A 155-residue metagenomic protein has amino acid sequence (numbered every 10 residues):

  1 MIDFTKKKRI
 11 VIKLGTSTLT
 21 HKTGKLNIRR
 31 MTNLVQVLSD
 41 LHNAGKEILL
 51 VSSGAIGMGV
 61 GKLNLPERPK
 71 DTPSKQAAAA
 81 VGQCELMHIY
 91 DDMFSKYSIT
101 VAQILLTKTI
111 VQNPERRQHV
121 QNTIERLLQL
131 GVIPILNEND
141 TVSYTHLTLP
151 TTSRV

Functional and structural regions predicted by a protein language model:
M1-L49: N-terminal glycine-/serine-/threonine-rich phosphate-binding loop
V11-K13, E47-G59, A102-Q103, I135-N137: Short beta-strand segments at enzyme active-site cores
T18-T20, A55-G59, V111-Q112, T141-S143: Short, active-site-adjacent cap segments at secondary-structure transitions
K22-G24, G59-N64, P114-Q118, L147: Short acidic, glycine/serine/threonine-rich loops at helix termini
A55-T72: Glycine-rich loop at the start of a catalytic domain that most often binds anionic cofactors/ligands
R68-T141: Ligand-binding beta-strand-loop-alpha-helix segment within the catalytic cores of soluble metabolic enzymes
T145-T151: Conserved small/polar residues in nucleotide/adenosyl-binding loops
